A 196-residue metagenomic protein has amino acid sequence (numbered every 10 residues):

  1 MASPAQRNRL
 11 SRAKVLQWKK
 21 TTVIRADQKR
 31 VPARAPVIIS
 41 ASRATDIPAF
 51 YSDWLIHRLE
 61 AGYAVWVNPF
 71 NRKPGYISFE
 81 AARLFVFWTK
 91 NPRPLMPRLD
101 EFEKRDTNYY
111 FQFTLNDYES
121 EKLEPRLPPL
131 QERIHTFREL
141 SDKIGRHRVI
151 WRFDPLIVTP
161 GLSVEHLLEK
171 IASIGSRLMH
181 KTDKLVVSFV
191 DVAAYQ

Functional and structural regions predicted by a protein language model:
A2-A61: Short, extreme N-terminal leader segments that mark the start of a protein/domain
D46-Q196: Conserved AdoMet/S-adenosylmethionine-binding subsite of the radical SAM
